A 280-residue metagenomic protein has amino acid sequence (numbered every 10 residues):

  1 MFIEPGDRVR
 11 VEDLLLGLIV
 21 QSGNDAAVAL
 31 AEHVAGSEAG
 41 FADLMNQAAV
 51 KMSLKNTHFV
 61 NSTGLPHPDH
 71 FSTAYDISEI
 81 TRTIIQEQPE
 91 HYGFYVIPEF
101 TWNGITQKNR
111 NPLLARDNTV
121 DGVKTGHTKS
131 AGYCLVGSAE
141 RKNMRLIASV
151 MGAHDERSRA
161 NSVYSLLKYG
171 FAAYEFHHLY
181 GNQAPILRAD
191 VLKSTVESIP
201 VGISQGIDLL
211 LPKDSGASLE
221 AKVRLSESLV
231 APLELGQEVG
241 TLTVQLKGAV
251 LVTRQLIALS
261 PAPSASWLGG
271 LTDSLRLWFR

Functional and structural regions predicted by a protein language model:
M1-S78, R82-E87, F100: Active-site-adjacent loops and short helices of periplasmic peptidoglycan-processing enzymes
K55, P66-F71, Y75-R280: Domain-terminus/edge residues, biased toward the C-terminal soluble/receptor-binding domains of extracytoplasmic
